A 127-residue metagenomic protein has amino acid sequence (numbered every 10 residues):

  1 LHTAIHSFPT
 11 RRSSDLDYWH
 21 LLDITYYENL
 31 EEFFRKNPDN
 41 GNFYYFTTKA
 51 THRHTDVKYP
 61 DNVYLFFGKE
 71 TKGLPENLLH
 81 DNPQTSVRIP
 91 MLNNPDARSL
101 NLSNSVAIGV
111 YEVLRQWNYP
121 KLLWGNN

Functional and structural regions predicted by a protein language model:
L1-S13: Short, small-residue-biased leader/transition segments that mark boundaries at the very start of proteins
H2, L22, N94: Generic anion/oxyanion-binding catalytic loop in active/binding sites
H6, D39, D61, D81 (+1 more regions): Structured loop/turn residues at beta-strand edges in well-structured enzyme cores
P9, D81-N127: Structured adenosyl-cofactor binding patch, chiefly the S-adenosyl-L-methionine
S14-E76: S-adenosyl-L-methionine/SAH cofactor-binding core of RNA-modifying enzymes
